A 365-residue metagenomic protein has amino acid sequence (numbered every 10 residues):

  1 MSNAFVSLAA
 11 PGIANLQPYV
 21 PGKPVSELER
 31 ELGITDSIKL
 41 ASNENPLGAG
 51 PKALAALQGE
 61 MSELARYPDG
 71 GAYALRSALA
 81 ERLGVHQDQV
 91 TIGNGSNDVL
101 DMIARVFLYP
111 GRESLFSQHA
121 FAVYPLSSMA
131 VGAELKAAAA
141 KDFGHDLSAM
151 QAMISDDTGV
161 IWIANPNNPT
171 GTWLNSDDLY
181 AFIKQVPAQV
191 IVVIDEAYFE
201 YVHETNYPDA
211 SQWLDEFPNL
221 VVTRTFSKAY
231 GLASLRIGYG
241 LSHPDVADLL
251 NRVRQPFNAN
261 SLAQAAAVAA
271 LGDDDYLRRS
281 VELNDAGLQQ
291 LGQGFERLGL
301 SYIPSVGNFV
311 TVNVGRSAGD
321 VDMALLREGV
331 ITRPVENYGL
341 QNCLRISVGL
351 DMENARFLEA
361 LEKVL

Functional and structural regions predicted by a protein language model:
S2-R66: N-terminal "arm"/small-domain region of PLP-dependent enzymes with the aminotransferase-like
D36, H86-V90, G111-E113, D157 (+4 more regions): Short acidic capping loops at alpha-helix termini that bridge into adjacent secondary structure
A65-E113: Phosphate-binding glycine-rich loop
G71, N219-I303: PLP-dependent aminotransferase class I/II
V106-I163: PLP-dependent aminotransferase-like
M129, L147-D157, P169-V192, E196-A229: Active-site pre-lysine segment of PLP-dependent enzymes
D285, G294-E328, L344: Conserved PLP-binding catalytic core of the aspartate aminotransferase-like
A324-E328, T332-R333, N337-L365: PLP-dependent enzyme catalytic core of the Aspartate aminotransferase-like
